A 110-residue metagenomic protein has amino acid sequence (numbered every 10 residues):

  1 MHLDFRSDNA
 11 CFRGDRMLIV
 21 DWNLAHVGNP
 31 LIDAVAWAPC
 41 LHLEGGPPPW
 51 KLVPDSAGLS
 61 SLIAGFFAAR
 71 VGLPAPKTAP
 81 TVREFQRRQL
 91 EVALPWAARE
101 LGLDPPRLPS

Functional and structural regions predicted by a protein language model:
M1-I32: Active-site acidic catalytic loop and adjacent metal/ATP-binding pocket of ATP-dependent phosphoryl transfer enzymes
I19, W37-L41, R87: Short, low-complexity, polar/charged sequence segments that are solvent-exposed and flexible
V20, P49-L52, R83, L108: Residue-level detector of alpha-helical recognition elements and their boundaries
H26-N29, S60, F85: A generic short alpha-helical patch detector that favors 3-5-residue windows in or near N-terminal regions
L31-P80, V92, W96-A97: Active-site activation/catalytic loop segments of kinase-like enzymes and analogous catalytic loops in related
R83-E84, L90: Lipid interaction determinants
Q86-R87, A98: C-terminal catalytic/acceptor-binding lobe
V92-S110: Regulatory N- and C-terminal appendages and interdomain linkers associated with kinase/kinase-like NTP transferase
